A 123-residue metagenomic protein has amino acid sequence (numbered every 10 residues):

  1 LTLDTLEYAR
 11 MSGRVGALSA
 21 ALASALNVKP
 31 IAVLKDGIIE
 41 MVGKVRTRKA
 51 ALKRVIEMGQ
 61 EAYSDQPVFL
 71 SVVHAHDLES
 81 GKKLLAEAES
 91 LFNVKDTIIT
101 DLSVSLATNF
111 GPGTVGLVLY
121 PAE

Functional and structural regions predicted by a protein language model:
L1-E123: Mixed-charge interfacial surface used for oligomerization/domain docking and macromolecular partner engagement
